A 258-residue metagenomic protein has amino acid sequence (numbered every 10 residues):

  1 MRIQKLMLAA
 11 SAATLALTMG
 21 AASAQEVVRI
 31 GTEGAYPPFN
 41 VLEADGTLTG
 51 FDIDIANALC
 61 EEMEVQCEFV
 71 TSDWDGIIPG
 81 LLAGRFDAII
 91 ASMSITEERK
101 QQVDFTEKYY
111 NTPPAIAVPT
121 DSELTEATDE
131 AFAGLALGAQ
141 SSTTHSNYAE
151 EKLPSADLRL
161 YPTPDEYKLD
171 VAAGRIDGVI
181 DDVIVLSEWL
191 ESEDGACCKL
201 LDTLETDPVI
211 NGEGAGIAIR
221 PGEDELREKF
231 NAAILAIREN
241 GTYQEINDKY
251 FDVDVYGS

Functional and structural regions predicted by a protein language model:
Q25-S92, Q101, N240, V253: Extracytoplasmic small-molecule ligand-binding "clamshell" domains of the periplasmic binding protein/Venus flytrap
R29-T32, T128-T143, D157: Short loop->beta-strand "edge-of-pocket" segments that line small-molecule binding or catalytic clefts across diverse
L42, A56-E64, D129, H145-P164 (+2 more regions): Ligand-binding cleft/hinge of the Venus flytrap
I53-D54, F69-P79, L124, R159-A173 (+1 more regions): Short helix-initiation/N-cap motifs at beta->coil->alpha
D54-E62, S122, G134-A136, S141-T143 (+1 more regions): Extended ligand-binding regions for polar small-molecule ligands
E61, Q66-A131, K199-I210: Acidic, polar ligand-binding/catalytic clefts
E64-Q66, A83-A91, L135, A172-V185 (+1 more regions): Alpha-to-beta junction loops
N111-V118, E191-N231, V253-S258: Periplasmic-binding protein-like
